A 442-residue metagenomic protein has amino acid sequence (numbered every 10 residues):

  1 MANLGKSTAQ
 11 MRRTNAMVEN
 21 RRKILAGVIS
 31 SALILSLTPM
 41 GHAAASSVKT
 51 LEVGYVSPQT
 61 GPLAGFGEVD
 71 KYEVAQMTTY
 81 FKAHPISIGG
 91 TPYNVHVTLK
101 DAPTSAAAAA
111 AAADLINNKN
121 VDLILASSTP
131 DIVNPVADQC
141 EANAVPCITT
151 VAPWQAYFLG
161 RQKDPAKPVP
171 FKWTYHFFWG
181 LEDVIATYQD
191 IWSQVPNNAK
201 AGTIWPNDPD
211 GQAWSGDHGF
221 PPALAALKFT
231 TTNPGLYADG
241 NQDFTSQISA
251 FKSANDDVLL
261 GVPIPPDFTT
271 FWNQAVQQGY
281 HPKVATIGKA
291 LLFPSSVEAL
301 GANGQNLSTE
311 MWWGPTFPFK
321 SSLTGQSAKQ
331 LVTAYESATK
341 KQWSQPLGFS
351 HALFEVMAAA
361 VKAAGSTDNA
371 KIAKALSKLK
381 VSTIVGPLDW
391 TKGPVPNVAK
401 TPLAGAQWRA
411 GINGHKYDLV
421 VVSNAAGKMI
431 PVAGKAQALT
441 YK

Functional and structural regions predicted by a protein language model:
M1-E52, I88-G89, I116-N118, T440-K442: Short, low-complexity disordered leader/linker segments with a strong preference for bacterial N-terminal type II
A43-Y55, S87-N94, S193-K200: Immediate post-signal peptide segment of exported/extracytoplasmic ligand-binding proteins
T50-E52, G65-Y72, H84-K163, F177 (+2 more regions): Beta-alpha junction/loop-to-helix N-cap segments that form part of ligand/metal-binding clefts
L51-A75, K100-A106, S128-T129, I204-S215 (+3 more regions): Extracytoplasmic "Venus flytrap"
D122-G235, V284-T309: Extracytoplasmic ligand/sensor domains, especially the bilobed periplasmic-binding protein
A275-H351, A425-G427, V432-Y441: Extracellular/periplasmic periplasmic-binding protein-like sensory domains
K362-K374: Short, charged, surface-exposed loops that flank catalytic or proteolytic processing sites
S377-K442: Solvent-exposed, acidic/polar segments of extracytosolic/periplasmic ligand-binding ectodomains
